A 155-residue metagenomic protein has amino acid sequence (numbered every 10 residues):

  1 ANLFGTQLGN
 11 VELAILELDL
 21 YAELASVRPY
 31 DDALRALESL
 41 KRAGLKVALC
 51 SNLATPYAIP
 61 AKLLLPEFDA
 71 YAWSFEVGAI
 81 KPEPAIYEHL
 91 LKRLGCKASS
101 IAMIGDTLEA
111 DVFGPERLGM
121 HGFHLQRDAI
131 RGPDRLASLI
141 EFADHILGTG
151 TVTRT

Functional and structural regions predicted by a protein language model:
A1-L18: A metal-dependent, Asp-based hydrolase signature
L8-L13, L34, E38-T155: Asp-based, Mg2+/Mn2+-dependent phosphohydrolase catalytic module
L18-V27: Surface-exposed cleft-lining segments at the edges of enzyme active sites
